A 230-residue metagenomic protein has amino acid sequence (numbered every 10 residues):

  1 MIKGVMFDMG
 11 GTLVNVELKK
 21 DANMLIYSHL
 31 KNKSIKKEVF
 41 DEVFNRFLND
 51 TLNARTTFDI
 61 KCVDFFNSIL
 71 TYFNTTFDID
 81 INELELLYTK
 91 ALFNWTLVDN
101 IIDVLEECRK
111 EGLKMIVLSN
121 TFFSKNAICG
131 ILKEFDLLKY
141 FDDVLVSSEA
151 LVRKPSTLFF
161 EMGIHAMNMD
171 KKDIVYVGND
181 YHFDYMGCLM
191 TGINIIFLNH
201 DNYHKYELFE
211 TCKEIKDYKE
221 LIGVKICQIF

Functional and structural regions predicted by a protein language model:
M1-F7, N15-E17, N32-E38, I102 (+2 more regions): Asp-based, Mg2+/Mn2+-dependent phosphohydrolase catalytic module
I2-E107, E111: N-terminal helical cap/lid subdomain that shapes the substrate entry/recognition surface in HAD-like hydrolases
